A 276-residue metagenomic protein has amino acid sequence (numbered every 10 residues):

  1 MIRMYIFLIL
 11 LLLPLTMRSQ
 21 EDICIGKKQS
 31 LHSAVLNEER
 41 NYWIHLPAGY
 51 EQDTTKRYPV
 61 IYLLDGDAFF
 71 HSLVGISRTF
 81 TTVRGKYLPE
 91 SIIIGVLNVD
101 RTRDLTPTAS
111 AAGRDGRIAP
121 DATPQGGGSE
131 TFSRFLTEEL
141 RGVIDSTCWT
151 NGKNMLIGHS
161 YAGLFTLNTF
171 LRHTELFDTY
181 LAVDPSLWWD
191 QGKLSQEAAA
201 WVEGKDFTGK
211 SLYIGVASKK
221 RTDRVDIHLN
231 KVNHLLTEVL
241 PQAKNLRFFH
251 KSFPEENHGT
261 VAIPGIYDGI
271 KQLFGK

Functional and structural regions predicted by a protein language model:
M1-I23: Bacterial Sec-dependent N-terminal signal peptides
Q20-K276: Non-catalytic cap/lid and distal C-terminal segments of serine-dependent acyl enzymes
